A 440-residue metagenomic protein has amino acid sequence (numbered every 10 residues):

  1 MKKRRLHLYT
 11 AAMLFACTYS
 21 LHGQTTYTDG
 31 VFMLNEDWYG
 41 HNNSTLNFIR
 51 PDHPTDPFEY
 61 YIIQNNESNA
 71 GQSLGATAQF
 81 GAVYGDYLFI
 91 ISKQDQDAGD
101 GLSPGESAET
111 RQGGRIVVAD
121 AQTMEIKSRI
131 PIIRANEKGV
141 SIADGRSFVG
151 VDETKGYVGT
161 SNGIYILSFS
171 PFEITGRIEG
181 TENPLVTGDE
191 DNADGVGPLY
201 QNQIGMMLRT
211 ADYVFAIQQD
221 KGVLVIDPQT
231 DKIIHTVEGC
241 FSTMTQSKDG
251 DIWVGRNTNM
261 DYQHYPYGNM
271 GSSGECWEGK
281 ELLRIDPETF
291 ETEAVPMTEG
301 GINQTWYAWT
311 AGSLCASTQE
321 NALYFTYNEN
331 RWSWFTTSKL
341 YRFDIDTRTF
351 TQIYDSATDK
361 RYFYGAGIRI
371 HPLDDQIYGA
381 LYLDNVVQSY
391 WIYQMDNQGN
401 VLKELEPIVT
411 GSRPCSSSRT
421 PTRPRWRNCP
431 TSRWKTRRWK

Functional and structural regions predicted by a protein language model:
D37, N42-E153: Post-signal peptide N-terminal segment of secreted/secretory-pathway proteins
G40-F48, A98-V117, G163-S168, K221-D227 (+3 more regions): Structural motif
D52-H53, D120-M124, S168-F172, D227-D231 (+3 more regions): Short loop/turn segments that connect beta-strands within beta-propeller blades
D56-A70, I126-R134, I174-D191, I234-C240 (+4 more regions): Beta-propeller fold detector
G71-A82, R134-E153, P184-R209, E238-D251 (+4 more regions): Repeated scaffold domains used in trafficking and secretory/extracellular systems, primarily beta-propellers
L167-N330: Acidic, serine/threonine- and glycine-rich low-complexity intrinsically disordered segments that serve as flexible
W306-V386: Loop/turn-rich, solvent-exposed surfaces of beta-rich toroidal or solenoidal domains
L381-K440: Blade-level signature of beta-propeller repeat domains, shared across WD40, Kelch, NHL, RCC1 and BNR/Asp-box propellers
